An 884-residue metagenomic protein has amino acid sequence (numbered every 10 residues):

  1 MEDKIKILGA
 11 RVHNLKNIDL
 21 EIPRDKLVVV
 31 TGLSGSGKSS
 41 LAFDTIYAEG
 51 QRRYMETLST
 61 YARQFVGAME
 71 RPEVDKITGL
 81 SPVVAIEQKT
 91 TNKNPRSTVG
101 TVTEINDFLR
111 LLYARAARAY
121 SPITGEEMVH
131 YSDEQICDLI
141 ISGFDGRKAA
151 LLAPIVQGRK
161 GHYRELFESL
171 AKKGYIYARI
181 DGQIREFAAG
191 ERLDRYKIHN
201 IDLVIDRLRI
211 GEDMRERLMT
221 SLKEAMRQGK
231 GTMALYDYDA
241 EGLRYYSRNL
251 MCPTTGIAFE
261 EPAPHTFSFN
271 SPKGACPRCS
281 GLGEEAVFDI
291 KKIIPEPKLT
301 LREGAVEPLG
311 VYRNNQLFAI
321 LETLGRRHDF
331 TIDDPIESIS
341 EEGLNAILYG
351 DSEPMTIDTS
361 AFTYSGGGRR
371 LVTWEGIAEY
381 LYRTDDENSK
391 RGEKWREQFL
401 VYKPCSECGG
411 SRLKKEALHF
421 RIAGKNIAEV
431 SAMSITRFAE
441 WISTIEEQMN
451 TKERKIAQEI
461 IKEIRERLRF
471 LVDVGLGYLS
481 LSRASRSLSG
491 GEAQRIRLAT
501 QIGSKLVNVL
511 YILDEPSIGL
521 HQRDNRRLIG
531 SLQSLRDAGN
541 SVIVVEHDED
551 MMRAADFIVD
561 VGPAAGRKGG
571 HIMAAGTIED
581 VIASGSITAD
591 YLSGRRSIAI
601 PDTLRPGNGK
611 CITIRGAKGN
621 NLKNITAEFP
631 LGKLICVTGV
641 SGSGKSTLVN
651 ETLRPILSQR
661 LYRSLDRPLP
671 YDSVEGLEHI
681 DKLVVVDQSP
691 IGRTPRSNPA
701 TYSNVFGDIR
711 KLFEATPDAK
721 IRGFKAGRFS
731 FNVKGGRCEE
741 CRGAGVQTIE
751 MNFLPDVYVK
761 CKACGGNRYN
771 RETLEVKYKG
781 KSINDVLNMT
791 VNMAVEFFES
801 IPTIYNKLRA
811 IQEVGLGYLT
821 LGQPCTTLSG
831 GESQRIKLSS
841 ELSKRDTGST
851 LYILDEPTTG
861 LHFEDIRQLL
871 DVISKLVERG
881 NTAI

Functional and structural regions predicted by a protein language model:
M1-I884: Conserved phosphate-binding elements of NTP-dependent enzyme cores
